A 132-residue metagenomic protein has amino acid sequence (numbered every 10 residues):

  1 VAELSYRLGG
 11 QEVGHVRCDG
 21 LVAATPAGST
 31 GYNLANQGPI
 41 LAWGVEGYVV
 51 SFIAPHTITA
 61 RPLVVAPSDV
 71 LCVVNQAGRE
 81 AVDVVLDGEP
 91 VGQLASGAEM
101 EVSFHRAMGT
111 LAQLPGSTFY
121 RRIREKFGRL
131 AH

Functional and structural regions predicted by a protein language model:
V1-V22, T30-H132: Catalytic phosphate-donor-binding core of small-molecule kinases
